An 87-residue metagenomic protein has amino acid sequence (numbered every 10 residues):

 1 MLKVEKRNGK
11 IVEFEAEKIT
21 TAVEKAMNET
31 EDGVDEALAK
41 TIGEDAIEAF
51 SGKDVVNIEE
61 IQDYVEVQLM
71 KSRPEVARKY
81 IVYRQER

Functional and structural regions predicted by a protein language model:
M1-R87: Long, C-terminal-biased catalytic regions of enzyme "large/alpha" subunits
